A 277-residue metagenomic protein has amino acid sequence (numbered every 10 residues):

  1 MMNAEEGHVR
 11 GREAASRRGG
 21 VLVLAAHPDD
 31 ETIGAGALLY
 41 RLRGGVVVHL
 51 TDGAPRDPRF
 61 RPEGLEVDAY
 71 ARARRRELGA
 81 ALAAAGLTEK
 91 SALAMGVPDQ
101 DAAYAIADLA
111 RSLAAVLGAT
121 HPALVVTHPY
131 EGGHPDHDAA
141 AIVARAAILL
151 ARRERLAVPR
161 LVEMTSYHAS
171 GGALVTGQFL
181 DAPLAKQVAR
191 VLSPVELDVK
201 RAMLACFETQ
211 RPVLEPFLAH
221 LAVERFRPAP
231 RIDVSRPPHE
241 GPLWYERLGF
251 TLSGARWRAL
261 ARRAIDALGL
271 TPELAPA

Functional and structural regions predicted by a protein language model:
M1-L24, R41-L42, E66, E89 (+1 more regions): Metal-dependent de-N-acetylase/amidase catalytic core
R10-A69: ATP-dependent adenylation/pyrophosphate-handling site
V48-H49, G96, V162-T165: Short beta-strand segments
L50, A84-V97: A conserved beta-strand->alpha-helix junction
G53, V97, Y130: Flexible loop residues that form catalytic and substrate-binding hotspots at small-molecule/glycan-binding clefts
G53-P55, Q100, A169: Active-site loop signature of alpha/beta-hydrolase-fold enzymes
Y70-A85, V143-A147: Short, solvent-exposed amphipathic alpha-helices that sit in or adjacent to ligand/effector-binding or catalytic
